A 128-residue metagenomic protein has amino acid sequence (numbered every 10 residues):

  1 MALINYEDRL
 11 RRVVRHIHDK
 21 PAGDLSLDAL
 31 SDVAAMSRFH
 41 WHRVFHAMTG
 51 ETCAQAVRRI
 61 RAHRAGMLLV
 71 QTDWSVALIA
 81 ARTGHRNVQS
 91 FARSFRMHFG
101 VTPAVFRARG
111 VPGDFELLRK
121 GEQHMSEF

Functional and structural regions predicted by a protein language model:
M1, D24-V57, A80-T102: Basic/polar phosphate-binding segments, predominantly the helix-turn-helix DNA-binding elements of transcriptional
M1-E7: N-terminal leader segment of winged-helix/HTH proteins
R11-D28, A47-T83, R109-F128: Terminal helix-turn-helix DNA-binding modules in bacterial transcription factors
G66, Q89, G100-P103, E116-L118: Residue-level signature of transmembrane alpha-helix interfaces in integral membrane proteins
